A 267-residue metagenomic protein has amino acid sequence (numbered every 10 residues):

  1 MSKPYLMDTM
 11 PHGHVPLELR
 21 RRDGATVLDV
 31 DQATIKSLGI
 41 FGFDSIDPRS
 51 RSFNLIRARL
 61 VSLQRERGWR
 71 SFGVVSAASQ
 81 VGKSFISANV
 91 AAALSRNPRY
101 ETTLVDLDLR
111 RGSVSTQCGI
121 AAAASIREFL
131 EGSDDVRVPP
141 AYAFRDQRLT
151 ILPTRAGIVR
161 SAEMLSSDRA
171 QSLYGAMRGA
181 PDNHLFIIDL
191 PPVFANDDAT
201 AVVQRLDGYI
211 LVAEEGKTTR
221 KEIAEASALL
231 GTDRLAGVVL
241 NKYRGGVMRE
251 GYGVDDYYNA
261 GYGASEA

Functional and structural regions predicted by a protein language model:
M1-A267: P-loop NTP-binding module
